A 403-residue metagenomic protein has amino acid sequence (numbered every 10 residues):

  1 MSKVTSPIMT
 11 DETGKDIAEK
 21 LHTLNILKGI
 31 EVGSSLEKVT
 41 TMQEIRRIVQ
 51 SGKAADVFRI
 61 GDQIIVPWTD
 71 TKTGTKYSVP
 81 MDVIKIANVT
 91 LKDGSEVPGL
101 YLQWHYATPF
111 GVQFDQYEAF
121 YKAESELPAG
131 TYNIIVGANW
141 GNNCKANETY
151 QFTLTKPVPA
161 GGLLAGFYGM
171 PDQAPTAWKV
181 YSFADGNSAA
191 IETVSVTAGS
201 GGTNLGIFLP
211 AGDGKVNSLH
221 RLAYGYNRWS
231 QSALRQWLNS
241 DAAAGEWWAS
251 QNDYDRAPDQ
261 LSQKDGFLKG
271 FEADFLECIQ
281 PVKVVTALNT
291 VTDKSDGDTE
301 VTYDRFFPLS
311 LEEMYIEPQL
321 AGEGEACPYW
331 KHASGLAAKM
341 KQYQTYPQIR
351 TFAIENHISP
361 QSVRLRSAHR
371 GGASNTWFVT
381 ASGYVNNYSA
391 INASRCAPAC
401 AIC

Functional and structural regions predicted by a protein language model:
M1-L24: Short, low-complexity N-terminal tether/leader segments at secretion or assembly junctions of large, surface-exposed
N25-C403: Collagenous Gly-X-Y triple-helix signature in extracellular proteins
